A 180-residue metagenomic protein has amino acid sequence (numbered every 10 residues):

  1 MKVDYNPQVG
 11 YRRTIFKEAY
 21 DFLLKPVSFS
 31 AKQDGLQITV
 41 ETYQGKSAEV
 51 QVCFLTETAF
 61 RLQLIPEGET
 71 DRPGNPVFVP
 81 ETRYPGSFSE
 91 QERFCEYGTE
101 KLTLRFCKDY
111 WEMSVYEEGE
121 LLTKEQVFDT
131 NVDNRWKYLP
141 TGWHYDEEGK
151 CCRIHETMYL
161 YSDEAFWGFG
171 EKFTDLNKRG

Functional and structural regions predicted by a protein language model:
K2, T42-Q44, P85-G180: Catalytic and substrate-binding clefts that recognize carbohydrates or anionic sugar/phosphate headgroups
K2-Q33, I38, S47-R93: A low-complexity, Ser/Thr/Gly/Pro-enriched, surface-exposed linker/loop concept that marks segments flanking
